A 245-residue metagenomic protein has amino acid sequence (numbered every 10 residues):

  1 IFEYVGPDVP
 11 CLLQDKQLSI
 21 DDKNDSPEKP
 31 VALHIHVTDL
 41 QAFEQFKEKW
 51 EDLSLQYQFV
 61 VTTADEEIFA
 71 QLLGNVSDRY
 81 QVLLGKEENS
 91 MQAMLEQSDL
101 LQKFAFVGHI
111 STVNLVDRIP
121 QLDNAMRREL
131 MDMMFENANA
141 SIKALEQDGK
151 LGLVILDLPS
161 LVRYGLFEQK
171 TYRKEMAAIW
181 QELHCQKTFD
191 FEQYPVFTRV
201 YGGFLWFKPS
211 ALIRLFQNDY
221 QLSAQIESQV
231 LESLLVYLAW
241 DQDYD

Functional and structural regions predicted by a protein language model:
I1-D245: ER/Golgi luminal nucleotide-sugar-dependent glycosyltransferases, focusing on the catalytic module
